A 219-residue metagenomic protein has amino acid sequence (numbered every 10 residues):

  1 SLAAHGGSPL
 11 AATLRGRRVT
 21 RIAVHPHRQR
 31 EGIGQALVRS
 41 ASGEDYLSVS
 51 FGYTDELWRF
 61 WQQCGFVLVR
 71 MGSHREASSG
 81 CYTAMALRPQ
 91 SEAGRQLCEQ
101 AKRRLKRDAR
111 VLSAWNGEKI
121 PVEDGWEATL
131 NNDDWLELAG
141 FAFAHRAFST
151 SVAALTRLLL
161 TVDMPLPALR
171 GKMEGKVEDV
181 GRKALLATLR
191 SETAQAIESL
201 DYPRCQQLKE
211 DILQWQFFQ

Functional and structural regions predicted by a protein language model:
S1-R21, G43-Q219: Terminal substrate-recognition subdomain of acyl/acetyltransferases
R21-G43: Conserved acetyl-CoA-binding loop-helix of GNAT-fold acetyltransferases
